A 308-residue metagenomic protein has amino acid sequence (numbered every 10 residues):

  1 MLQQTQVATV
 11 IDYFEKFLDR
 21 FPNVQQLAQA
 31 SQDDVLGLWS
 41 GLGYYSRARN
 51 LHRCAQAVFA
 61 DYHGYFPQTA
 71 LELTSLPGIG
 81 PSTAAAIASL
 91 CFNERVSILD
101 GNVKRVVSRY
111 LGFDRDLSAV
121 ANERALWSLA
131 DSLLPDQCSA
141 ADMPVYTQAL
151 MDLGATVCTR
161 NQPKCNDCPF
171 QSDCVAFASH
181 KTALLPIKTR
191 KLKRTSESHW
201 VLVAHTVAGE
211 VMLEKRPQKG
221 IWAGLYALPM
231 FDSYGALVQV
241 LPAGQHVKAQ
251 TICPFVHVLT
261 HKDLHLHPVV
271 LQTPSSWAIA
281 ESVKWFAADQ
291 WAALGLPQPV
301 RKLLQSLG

Functional and structural regions predicted by a protein language model:
M1-L2, L296: Intrinsically disordered, low-complexity regions enriched for glutamine and histidine
L2-K164, F170-A183, S196, H246 (+1 more regions): Catalytic cores of DNA base-excision repair glycosylases
D152-G308: Intrinsically disordered, low-complexity, charged terminal extensions of DNA damage-control enzymes
